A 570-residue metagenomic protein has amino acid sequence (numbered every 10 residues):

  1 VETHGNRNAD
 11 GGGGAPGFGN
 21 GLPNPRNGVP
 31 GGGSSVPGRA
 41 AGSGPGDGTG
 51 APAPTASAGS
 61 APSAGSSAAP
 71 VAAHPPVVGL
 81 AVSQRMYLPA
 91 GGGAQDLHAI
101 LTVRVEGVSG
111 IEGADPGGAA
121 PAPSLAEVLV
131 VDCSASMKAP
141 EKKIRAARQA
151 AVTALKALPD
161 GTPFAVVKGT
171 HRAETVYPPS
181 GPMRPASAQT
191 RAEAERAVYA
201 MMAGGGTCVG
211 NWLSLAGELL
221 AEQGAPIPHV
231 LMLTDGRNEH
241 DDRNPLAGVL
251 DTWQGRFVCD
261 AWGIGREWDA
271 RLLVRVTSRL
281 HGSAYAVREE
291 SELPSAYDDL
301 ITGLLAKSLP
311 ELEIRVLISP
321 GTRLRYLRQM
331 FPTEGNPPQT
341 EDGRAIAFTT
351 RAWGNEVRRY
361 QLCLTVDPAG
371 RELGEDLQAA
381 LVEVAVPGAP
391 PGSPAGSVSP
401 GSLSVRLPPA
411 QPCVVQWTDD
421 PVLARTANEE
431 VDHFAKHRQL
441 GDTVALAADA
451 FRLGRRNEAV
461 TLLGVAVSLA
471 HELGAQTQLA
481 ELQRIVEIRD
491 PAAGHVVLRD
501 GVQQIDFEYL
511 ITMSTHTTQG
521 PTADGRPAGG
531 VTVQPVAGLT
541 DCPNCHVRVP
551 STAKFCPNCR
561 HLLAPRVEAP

Functional and structural regions predicted by a protein language model:
V1-G118: Acidic/polar low-complexity segments with low predicted structural confidence
E2-G11, G17-G31, S35-G42, G46-P54 (+5 more regions): Negatively charged
A81-Y87, D298-D299, R344-T349, L364-V366: Short structured motifs
S83-Q84, G93-E311, A369-G370, G474-A475 (+1 more regions): Exposed acidic/Ser/Thr-rich ligand/metal-binding surfaces
P320-R328, A389-S393: Short aromatic-acidic-glycine turn motif
F331-N355: Extracellular adhesion/glycan-binding regions together with long Ser/Thr- and acidic-residue-rich low-complexity tracts
W353-L373: Low-complexity, intrinsically disordered segments enriched in Ser/Thr together with acidic residues
V366-P570: Long, acidic serine/threonine- and proline-rich intrinsically disordered regions
